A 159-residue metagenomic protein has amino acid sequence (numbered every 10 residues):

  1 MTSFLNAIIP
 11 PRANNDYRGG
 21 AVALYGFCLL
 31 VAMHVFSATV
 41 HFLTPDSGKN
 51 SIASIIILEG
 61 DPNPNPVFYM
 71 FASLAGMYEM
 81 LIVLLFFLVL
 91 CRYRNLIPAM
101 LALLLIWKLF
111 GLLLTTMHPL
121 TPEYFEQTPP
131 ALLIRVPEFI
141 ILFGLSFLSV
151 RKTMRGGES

Functional and structural regions predicted by a protein language model:
M1-D16: Short, Lys/Arg-rich, polar N-terminal cytosolic tail immediately upstream of the first transmembrane signal-anchor
R18-T44: N-terminal signal-anchor transmembrane alpha helix
M33-F36, L105-T115: Aromatic-anchored segments of alpha-helical transmembrane domains
I52-F87: Core segments of alpha-helical transmembrane spans in multipass integral membrane proteins
A53-S54, E123-R135: Non-cytosolic membrane-interface motifs at loop->transmembrane helix junctions
V83-A99: Juxtamembrane helix-break-helix junctions at the cytosolic face of small multi-pass alpha-helical membrane proteins
L113-E123: Juxtamembrane "helix-exit" motif on the non-cytosolic side of transmembrane helices
E138-G157: Membrane-water interface at the C-terminal end of transmembrane alpha helices
